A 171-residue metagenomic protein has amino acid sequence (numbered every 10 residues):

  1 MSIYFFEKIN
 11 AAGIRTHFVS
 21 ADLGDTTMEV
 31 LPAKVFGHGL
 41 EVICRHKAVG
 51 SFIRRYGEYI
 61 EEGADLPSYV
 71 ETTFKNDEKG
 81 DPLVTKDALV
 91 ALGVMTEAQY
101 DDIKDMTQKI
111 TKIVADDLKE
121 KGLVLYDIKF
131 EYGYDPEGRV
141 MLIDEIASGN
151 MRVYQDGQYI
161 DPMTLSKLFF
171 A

Functional and structural regions predicted by a protein language model:
M1-F74: Active-site loop/lid in soluble adenylation, ligation, and acyl-transfer enzymes
F6, K86, A115: Short glycine-/small-residue-rich flexible loop motifs, especially phosphate/cofactor-binding loops
N10, V90, K119: Short polybasic/polar patches that bind polyanions
H17-D22, K119-G133: A short glycine-rich, hydrophobically flanked beta-strand micro-motif that places a catalytic Asp/Glu for divalent metal
C44, L125-E145: Conserved metal-phosphate-binding beta-hairpin within the catalytic cores of diverse ATP-dependent phosphoryl-transfer
R55-D102: ATP-dependent carboxylate/phosphate-activation module, predominantly the ATP-grasp catalytic core and closely related
M95-Y126: A long amphipathic alpha-helix within ATP-dependent nucleotide-binding catalytic cores
E145-A171: C-terminal helix-cap and adjacent tail motif
